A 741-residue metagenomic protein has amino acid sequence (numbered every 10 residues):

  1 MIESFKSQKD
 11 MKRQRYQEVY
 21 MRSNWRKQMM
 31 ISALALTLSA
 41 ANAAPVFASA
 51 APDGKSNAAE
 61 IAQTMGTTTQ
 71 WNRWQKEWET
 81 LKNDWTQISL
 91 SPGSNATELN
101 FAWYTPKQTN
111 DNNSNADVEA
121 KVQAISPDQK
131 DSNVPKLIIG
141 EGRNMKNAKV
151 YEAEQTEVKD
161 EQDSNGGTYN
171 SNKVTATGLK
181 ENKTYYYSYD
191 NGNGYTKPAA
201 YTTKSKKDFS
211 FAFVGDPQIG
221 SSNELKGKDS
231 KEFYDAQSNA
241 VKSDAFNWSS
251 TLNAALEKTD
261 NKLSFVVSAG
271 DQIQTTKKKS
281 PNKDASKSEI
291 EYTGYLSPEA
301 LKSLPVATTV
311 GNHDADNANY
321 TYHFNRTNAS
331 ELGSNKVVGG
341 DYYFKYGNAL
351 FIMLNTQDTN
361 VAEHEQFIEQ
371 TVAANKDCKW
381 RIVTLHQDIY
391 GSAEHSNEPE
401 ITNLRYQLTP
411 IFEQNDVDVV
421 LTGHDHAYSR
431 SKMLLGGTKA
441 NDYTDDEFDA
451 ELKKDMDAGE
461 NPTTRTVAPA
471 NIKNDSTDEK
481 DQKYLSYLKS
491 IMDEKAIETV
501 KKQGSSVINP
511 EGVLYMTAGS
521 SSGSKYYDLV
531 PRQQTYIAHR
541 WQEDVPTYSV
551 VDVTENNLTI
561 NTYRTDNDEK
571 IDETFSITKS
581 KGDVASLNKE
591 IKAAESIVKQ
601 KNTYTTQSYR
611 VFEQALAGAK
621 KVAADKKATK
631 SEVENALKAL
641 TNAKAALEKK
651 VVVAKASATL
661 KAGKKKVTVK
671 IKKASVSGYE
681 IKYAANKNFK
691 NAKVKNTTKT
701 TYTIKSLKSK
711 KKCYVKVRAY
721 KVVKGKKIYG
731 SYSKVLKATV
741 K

Functional and structural regions predicted by a protein language model:
N24-V46: Sec-dependent N-terminal signal peptides of Gram-positive bacterial secreted proteins and lipoproteins
A40-A59: Sec-dependent signal peptide cleavage junction
I61-T309, A315-V337, E363, F367-Q370 (+1 more regions): Divalent metal-dependent phosphoesterase catalytic cores across multiple superfamilies
Q75-L99, T105, K649-S675, K727-K741: Pro/Thr/Ser/Gly-rich low-complexity, intrinsically disordered linker/stalk tracts
S164-T168, K693-T698: Short beta-strand segments within Ig-like beta-sandwich modules, predominantly Fibronectin type-III
N170-A176, E181-T203, K226, K231-S238 (+7 more regions): Extended active-site neighborhood of metal-dependent phosphoesterases/phosphodiesterases
K183, I704-G725: Beta-strand-rich modules
K581-V652: Beta-rich interaction/scaffold domains
